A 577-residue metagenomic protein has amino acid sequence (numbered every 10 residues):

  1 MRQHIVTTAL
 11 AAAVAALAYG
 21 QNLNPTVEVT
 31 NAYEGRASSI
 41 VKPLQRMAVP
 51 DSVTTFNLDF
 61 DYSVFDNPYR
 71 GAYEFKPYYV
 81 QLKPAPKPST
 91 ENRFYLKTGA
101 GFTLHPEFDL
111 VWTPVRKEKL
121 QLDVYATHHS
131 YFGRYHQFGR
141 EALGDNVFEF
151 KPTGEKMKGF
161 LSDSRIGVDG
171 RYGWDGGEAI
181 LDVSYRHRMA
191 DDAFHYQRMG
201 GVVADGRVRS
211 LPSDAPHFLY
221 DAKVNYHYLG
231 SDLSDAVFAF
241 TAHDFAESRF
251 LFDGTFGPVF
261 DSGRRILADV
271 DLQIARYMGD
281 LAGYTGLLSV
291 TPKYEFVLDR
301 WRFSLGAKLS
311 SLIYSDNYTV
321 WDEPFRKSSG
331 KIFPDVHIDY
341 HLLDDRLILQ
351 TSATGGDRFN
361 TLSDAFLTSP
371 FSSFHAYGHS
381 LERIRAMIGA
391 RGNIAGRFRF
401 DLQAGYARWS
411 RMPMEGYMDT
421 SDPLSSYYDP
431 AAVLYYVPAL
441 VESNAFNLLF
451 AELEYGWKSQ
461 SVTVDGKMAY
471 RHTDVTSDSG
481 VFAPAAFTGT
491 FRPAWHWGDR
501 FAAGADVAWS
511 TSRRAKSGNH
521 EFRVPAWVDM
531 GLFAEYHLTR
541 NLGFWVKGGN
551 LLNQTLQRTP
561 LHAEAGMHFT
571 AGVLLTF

Functional and structural regions predicted by a protein language model:
G20-P86: N-terminal periplasmic/intermembrane-space "pro-region" immediately following the signal or transit peptide
F75-V80, K87-F138, F160-I166, G176 (+1 more regions): Outer-membrane beta-barrel translocator/receptor signature
E91, R302, G306, S315-T319 (+1 more regions): Exposed, low-structure sequence patches enriched in small/polar residues
K97-D109, E118, K158-L161, A193-F194 (+6 more regions): Solvent-exposed loop/turn segments connecting transmembrane beta-strands in outer-membrane beta-barrel proteins
T98-A100, V124-H128, L181-H187, A222-G230 (+7 more regions): Transmembrane beta-barrel strands of outer-membrane/channel proteins
L110, I166-G170, A204-V208, F250-F256 (+7 more regions): Membrane-embedded beta-strands of outer-membrane beta-barrel proteins, especially the hydrophobic/small aromatic
K117-H136, L267-A275, G283-W321, K458-Y470: Surface-exposed extracellular loop regions of Gram-negative outer-membrane beta-barrel proteins
R134, F150-G167, R171, A179-R249 (+1 more regions): Flexible loop and strand-edge segments within Gram-negative outer membrane beta-barrel domains
